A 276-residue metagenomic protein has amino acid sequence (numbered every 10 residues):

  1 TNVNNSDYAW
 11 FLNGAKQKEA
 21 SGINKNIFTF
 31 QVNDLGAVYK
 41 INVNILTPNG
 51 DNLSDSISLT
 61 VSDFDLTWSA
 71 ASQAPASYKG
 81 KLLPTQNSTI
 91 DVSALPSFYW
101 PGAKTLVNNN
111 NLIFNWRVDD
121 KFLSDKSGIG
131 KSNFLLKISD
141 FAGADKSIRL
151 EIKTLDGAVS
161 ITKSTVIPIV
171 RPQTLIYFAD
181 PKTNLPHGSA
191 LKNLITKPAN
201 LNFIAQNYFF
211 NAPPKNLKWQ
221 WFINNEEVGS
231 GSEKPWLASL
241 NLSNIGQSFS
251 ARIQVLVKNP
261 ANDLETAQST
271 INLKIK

Functional and structural regions predicted by a protein language model:
T1, L83, N87-L106, A199-N207: A short beta-strand segment in extracellular, disulfide-stabilized domains
N2-A9, G102-N115, A212-Q220: Solvent-exposed loop segments of extracellular immunoglobulin-like
F11-F30, R117-L136, I223-L240: Surface-exposed, flexible coil segments in extracellular/virion-facing regions
A37-I41, I90, A142-I148, L201 (+1 more regions): Exposed beta-strand face motif in extracellular beta-rich ectodomains
V43-T47, I152-T154, V255-V257: Conserved structural position at the C-terminal beta-strand of extracellular beta-sandwich adhesion modules
S56-T85, L95, S164-T196, K276: Short, compositionally biased P/S/T/A/G/V-rich stretches that sit at domain boundaries
F178-K276: Hydrophilic extracytoplasmic domains
